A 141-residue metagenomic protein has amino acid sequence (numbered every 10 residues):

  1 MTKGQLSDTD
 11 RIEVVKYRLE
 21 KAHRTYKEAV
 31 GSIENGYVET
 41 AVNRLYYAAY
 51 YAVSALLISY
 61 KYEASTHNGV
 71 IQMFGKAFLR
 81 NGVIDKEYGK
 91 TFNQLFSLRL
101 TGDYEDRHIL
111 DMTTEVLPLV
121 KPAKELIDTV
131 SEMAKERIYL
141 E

Functional and structural regions predicted by a protein language model:
M1-E141: Terminal alpha-helical segments
